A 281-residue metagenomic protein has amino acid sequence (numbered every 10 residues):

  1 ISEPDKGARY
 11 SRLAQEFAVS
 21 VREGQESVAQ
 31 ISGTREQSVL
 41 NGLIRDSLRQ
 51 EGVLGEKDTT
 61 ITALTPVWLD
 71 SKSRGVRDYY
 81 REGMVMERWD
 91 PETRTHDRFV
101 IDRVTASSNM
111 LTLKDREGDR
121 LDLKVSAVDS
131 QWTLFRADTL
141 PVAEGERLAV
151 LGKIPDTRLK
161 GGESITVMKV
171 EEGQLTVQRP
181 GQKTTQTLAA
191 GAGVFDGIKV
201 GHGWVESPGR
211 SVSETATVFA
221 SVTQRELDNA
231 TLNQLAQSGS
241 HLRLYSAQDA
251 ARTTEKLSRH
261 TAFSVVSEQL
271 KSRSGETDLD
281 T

Functional and structural regions predicted by a protein language model:
I1-K160, T166-M168, A251, K256-D280: Conserved helicase motor core of P-loop NTPases
A29-I31, R243-S246: A structural signal for short, well-ordered beta-strand segments and their strand-loop junctions that often border
T95, D102-Y245: Conserved helicase C-terminal RecA-like lobe
